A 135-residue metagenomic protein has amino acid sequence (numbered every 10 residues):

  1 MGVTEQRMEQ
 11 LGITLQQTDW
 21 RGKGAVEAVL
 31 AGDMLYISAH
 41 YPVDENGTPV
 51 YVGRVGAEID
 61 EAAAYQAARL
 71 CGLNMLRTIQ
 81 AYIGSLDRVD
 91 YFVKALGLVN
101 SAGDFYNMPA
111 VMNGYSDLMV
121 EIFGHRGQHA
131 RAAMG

Functional and structural regions predicted by a protein language model:
M1-G135: Short, polar/acidic, helix-capping and beta-turn segments at strand->helix junctions that line the mouths
